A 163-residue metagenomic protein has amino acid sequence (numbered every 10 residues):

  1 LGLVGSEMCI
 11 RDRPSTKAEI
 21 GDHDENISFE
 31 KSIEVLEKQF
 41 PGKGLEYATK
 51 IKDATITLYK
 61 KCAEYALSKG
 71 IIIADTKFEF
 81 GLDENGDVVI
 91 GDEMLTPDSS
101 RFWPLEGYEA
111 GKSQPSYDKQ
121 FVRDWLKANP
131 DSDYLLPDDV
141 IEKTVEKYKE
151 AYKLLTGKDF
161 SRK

Functional and structural regions predicted by a protein language model:
L1-G5, C9-I10: Single conserved hydrophobic/aromatic residue that forms the stacking wall/gate of nucleotide- or nucleobase-binding
R11-G44: Catalytic core of tubulin tyrosine ligase-like
F40-A74: A long amphipathic alpha-helix within ATP-dependent nucleotide-binding catalytic cores
E46, N85, N129-D133: Short, glycine- and charge-enriched coil/turn segments that flank and shape catalytic ligand pockets
I51-A54, I71-A74, F80-D87, I141 (+1 more regions): Positively charged, low-complexity, intrinsically disordered RNA-binding extensions
E79-Q120: Catalytic activation segment of kinase domains across protein kinase-like and atypical kinase folds
L105-K163: C-terminal accessory nucleic-acid interaction domains of nucleic acid-metabolism proteins
